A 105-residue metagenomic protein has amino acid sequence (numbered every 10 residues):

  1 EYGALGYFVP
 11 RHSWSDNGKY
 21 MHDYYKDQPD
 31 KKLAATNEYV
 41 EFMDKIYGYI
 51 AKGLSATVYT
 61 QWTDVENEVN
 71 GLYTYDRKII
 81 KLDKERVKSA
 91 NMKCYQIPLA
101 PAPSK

Functional and structural regions predicted by a protein language model:
E1-K105: Substrate-binding clefts and catalytic carboxylate motifs of secreted carbohydrate-active enzymes
